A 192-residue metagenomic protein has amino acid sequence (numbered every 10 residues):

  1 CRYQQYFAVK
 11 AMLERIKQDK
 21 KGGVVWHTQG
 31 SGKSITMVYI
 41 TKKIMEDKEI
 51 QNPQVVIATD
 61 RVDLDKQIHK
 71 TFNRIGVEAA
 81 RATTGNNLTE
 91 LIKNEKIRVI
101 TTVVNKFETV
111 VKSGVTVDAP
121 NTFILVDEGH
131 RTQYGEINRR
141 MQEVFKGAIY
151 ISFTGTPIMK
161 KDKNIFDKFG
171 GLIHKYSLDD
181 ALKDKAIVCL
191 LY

Functional and structural regions predicted by a protein language model:
C1-Y192: RecA-like P-loop NTPase motor core of helicase/translocase proteins
